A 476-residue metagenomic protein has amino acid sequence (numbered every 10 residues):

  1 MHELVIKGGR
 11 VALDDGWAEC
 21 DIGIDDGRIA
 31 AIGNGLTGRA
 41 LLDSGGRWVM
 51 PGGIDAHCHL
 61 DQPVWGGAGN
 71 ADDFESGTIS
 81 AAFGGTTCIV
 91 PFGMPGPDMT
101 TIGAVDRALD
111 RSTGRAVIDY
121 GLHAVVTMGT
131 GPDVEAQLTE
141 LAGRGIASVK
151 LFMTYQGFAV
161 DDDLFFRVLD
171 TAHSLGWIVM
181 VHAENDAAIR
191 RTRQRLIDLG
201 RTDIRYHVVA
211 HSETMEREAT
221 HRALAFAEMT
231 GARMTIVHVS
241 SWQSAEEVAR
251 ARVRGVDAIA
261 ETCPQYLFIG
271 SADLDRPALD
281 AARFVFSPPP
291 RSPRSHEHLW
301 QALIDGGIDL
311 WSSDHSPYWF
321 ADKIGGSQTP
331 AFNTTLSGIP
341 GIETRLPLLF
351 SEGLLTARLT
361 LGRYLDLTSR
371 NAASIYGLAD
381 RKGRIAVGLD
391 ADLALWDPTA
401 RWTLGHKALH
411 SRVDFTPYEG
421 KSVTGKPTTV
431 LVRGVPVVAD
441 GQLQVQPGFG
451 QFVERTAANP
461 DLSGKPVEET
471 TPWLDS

Functional and structural regions predicted by a protein language model:
M1-G52, G66: Histidine-rich, glycine-flanked metal-binding segment
G9, G27, G46, H57 (+14 more regions): Divalent metal-coordination and catalytic microenvironments
S44-R115: Metal-associated gating/positioning segment near the N- to mid-region
C58-D72, G93-P95, G121-V134, V209-E213: Active-site mouth loops of central-metabolism enzymes
I102-I118, R167-V181: Alpha-helix-loop-beta-strand connector modules within alpha/beta enzyme cores
E135-W311: Histidine/acidic residue-rich metal-binding segments in metalloenzymes
T202-R233, D309-L310, P317-T399: His/Asp/Glu-enriched, well-ordered alpha-helical/loop segment that forms or immediately abuts the divalent-metal
I324-A331, V387-E454: C-terminal cap of metal-dependent C-N hydrolases
